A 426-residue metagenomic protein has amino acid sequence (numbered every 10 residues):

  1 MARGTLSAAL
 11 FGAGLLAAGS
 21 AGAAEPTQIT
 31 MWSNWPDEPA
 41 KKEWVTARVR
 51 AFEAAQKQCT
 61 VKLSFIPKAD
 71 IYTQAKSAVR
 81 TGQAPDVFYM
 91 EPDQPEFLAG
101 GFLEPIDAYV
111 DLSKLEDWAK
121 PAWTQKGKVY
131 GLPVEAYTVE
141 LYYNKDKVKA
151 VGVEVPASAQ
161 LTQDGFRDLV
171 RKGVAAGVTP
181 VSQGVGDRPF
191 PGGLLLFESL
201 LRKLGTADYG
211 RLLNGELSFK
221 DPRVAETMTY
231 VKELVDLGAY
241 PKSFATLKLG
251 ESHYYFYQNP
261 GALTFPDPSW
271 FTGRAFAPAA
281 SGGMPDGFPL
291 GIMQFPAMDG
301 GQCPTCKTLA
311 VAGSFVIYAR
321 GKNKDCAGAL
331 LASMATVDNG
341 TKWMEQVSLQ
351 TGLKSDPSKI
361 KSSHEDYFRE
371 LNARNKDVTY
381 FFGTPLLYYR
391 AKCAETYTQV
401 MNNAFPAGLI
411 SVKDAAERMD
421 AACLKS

Functional and structural regions predicted by a protein language model:
E25, A54-A55, V151, L237 (+2 more regions): Extracytoplasmic/periplasmic substrate-recognition and gating elements
Q28-T46, Y388: Extracytoplasmic "Venus flytrap"
A47, A51-D117, D146-E154, Y254-F256 (+5 more regions): Extracytoplasmic "Venus flytrap"/periplasmic binding protein-like
D86, S113-V148, L169, T179-P180 (+2 more regions): A structural signal for short loop-to-beta-strand junctions that line the ligand-binding cleft of periplasmic/secreted
M90-E140, R167-L169, L195, G287-F295: Hinge/lid segment of periplasmic solute-binding proteins
Y130-P133, V139, G165-E216: Extracytoplasmic/periplasmic solute-binding protein
D168-K172, L213-A245, F295: Glycine-centered hinge/linker elements that transmit conformational signals in sensory and ligand-binding systems
L309, L349-P357, R369-C423: C-terminal capping/gating helix-and-loop segments adjacent to ligand/active sites or protein-protein/ligand interfaces
